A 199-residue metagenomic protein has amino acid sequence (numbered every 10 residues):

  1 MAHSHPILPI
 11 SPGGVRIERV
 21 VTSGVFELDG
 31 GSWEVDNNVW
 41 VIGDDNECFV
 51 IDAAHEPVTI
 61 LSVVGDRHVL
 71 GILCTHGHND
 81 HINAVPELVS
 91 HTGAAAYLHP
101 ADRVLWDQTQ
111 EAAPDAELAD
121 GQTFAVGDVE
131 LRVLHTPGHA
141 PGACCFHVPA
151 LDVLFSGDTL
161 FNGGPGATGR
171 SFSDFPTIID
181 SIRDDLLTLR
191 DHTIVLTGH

Functional and structural regions predicted by a protein language model:
M1-H5: C-terminal regulatory/interaction regions
I7-I10, G121, H192: Glycine-centered loop/turn motifs
I7-R67, C145-G157: Conserved beta-strand hairpin/beta-sheet module of binuclear metal-dependent hydrolase folds, prominently
E34-V35, C48, H55-R132, N162: Active-site HxH/HxHxD metal-binding segment of metal-dependent hydrolases
N37, T75, T92, T136 (+2 more regions): Ser/Thr-centric signal marking residues that sit in or immediately flank functional binding/regulatory motifs
N38, D120-Q122, G142-C144: Residue-level marker for the onset of beta-strands and adjacent loop->beta junctions in well-ordered domains
I42, D52, H76, L88 (+6 more regions): Divalent metal-coordination and catalytic microenvironments
C48, E130-R132, A140-G198: Metallo-beta-lactamase
